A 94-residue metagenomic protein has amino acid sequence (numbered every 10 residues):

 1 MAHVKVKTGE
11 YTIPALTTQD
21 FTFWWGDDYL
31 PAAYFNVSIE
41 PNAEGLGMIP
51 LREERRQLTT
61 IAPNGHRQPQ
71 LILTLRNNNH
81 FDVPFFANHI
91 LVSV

Functional and structural regions predicted by a protein language model:
A2-V83, S93: Extracellular attachment/recognition segments
H89-L91: Conserved aromatic beta-strand anchor motif in extracellular beta-sandwich/beta-rich domains
